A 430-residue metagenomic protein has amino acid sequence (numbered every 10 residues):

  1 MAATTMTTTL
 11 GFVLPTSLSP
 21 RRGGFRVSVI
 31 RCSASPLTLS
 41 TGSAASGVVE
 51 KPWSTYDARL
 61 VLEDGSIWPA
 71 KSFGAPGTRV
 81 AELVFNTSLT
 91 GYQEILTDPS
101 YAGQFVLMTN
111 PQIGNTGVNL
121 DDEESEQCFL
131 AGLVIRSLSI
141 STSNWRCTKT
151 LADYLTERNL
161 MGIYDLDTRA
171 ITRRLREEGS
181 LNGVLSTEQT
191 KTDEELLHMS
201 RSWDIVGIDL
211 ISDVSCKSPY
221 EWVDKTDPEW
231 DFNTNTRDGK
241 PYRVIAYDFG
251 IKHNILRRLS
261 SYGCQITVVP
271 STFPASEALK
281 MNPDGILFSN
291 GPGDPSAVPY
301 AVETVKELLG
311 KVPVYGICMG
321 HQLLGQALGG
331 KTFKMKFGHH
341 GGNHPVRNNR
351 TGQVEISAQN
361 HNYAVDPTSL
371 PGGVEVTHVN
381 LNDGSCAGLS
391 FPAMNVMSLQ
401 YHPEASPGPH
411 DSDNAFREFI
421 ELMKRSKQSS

Functional and structural regions predicted by a protein language model:
A2-N282, G293-P295, G372, E404-S430: RNA-binding accessory domains that recognize and position tRNA/RNA substrates
D57, I211, N343-P345, V376 (+1 more regions): Short, acidic/polar N-cap/turn motifs at the starts of alpha helices
R59-L60, D98, P345-R347, G388: Residue-level detector of beta-strand face positions
L62-D64, E178, N349-T351, P392-A393: Short acidic-glycine loop/turn motifs at beta-strand connectors
S72-F73, N110, F337, Q359 (+2 more regions): Short clusters of small/polar residues that mark proteolytic maturation junctions
M161, R243, P313-Y315, K331 (+1 more regions): Proline-centered loop/turn at the N-terminus of a beta-strand
K280-P367, G408-K424: Cysteine-nucleophile active-site neighborhood
G352-M394, Y401, S430: Catalytic beta-strand/loop cores that center a nucleophilic Ser/Cys/Thr and support acyl-enzyme chemistry
